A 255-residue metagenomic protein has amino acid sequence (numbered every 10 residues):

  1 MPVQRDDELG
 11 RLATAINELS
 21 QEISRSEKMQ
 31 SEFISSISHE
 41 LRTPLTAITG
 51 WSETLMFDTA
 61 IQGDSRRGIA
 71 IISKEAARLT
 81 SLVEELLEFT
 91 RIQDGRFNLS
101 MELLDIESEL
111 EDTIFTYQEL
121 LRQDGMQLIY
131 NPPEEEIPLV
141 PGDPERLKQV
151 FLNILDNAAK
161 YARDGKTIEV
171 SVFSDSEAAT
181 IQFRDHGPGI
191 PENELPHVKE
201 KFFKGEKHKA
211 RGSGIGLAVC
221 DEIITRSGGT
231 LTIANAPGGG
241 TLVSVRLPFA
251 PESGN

Functional and structural regions predicted by a protein language model:
Q4-M29: Amphipathic coiled-coil signaling helices used for dimeric signal transmission
K74-L79: Short alpha-helical segment of the dimerization/phosphotransfer core of two-component systems
D94-L99, L139-G142: Conserved micro-motifs of the catalytic ATP-binding
L120-N131: Short conserved segments within the C-terminal catalytic ATPase subdomain
G165-E177: Short beta-strand/loop element within the Bergerat-fold HATPase_c
I190-F202: Short conserved segment of the HATPase_c
